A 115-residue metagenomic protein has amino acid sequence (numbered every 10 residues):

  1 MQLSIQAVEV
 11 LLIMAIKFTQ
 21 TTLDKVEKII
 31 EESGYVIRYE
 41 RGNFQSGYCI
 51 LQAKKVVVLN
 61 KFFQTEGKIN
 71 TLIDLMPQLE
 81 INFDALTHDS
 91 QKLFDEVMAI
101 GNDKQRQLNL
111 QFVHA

Functional and structural regions predicted by a protein language model:
L3: Cationic, low-complexity basic patches in intrinsically disordered or flexible, solvent-exposed regions
A7-V10: Acidic, Ala/Val/Gly-enriched low-complexity intrinsically disordered segments
A15-L51, V57-V58, F83-A115: Metalloprotease/metallohydrolase-associated module, dominated by Zn2+-dependent proteases
G42, F62, M76: Anionic group-transfer/hydrolysis microenvironments
V58-N70: Short pre-active-site segment immediately N-terminal to the catalytic Zn-binding motif
N70-Q78: Active-site recognition of the HExxH zinc-binding catalytic motif
